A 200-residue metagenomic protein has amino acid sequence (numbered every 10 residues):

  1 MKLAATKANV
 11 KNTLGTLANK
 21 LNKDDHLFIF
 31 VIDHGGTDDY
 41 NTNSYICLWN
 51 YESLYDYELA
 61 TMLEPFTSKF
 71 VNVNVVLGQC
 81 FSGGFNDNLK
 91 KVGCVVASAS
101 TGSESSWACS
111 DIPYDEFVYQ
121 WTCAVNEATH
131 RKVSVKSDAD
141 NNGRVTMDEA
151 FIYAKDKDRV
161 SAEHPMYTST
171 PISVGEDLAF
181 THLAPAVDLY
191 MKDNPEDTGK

Functional and structural regions predicted by a protein language model:
M1-A4, L17, S44-N50, W107-D111 (+1 more regions): Second-shell loop/turn segments in exported
M1-K23, P165, S173-V174, A179 (+1 more regions): Functional beta-strand-loop-alpha-helix junction segments that form "active/interaction loops" within catalytic
A5, K20-N22, H34-T67: A short, glycine/acidic-enriched catalytic loop
K7, K11-A18, N43, D56-E64 (+4 more regions): Extracytoplasmic/secreted envelope proteins and their assembly/folding machinery, especially bacterial periplasmic
G15-D25, D38, E64-K69, N86-L89 (+1 more regions): Surface-exposed acidic, glycine-flexible loop patches that form ligand/cofactor-binding and adhesion interfaces
N50-Y57, T61-V75, G84, K90-V95: Active-site histidine-anchored catalytic micro-motif
V73-V174: Active-site-proximal C-terminal subdomain of hydrolase catalytic domains
V160-K200: Disordered regulatory segments flanking catalytic cores
